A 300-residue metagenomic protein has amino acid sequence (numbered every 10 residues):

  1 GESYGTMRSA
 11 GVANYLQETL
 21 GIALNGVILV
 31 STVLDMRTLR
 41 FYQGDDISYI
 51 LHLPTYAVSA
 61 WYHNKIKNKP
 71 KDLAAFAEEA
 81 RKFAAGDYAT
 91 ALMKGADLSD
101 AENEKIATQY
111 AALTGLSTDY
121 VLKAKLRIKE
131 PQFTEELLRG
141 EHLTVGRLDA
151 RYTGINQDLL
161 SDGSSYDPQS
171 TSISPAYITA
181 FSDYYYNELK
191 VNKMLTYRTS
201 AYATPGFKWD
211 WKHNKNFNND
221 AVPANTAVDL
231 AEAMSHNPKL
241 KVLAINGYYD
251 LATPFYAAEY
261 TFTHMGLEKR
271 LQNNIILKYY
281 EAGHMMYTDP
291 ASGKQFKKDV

Functional and structural regions predicted by a protein language model:
G1-G5, S9: Gly/Ala-rich beta-loop-alpha elbow adjacent to hydrolase catalytic centers
S3, V33, Y248-Y249: Residue-level signal for short, function-critical loop segments
G11, K123-L126, L240, P254-H264: Short alpha-helix in the alpha/beta-hydrolase fold that links the catalytic acid
Q17-G115: A catalytic-pocket lid/entrance helix-loop region that shapes and gates access to the active site across common
L29, L277-G283: Short glycine-rich catalytic loops that host catalytic nucleophiles or stabilize transition states across multiple
P54, L251-N274: Active-site-adjacent alpha-helix of alpha/beta-hydrolase-fold enzymes
G95-A252: Alpha/beta-hydrolase fold catalytic core
E281-S292: Catalytic histidine-centered segment of alpha/beta-hydrolase-like enzymes
